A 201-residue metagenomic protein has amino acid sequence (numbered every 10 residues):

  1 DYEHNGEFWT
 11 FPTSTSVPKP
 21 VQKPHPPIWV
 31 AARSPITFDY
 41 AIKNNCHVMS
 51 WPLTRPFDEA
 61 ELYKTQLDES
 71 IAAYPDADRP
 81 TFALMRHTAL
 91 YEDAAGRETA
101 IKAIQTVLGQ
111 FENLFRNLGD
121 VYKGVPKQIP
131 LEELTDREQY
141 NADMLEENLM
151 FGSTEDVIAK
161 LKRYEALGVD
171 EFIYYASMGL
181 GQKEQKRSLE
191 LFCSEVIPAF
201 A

Functional and structural regions predicted by a protein language model:
D1-S16, D58-V169: An alpha-helical appendage that flanks or caps ligand/catalytic pockets
P20-P27, D143: A local structural motif
I28, A41, R97, Y164 (+2 more regions): Conserved, mostly hydrophobic/aromatic
I28-A31, C46-W51, P80-H87, F172-A176: Hydrophobic faces of well-ordered beta-strands that scaffold small-molecule active sites in alpha/beta enzyme cores
S34-F57: A conserved active-site cap/scaffold subdomain adjacent to cofactor or substrate pockets
Y40, N44, R163-D170, A199-F200: A structural motif corresponding to the C-terminal end of an alpha-helix and its immediate exit/capping segment
W51-D58, P126, Y174-L189: Glycine-rich, proline-tolerant flexible connector loops at the mouths of alpha/beta enzymes
A60-S70, G181-A201: C-terminal helical cap(s) of enzyme catalytic domains, especially alpha/beta-barrels
